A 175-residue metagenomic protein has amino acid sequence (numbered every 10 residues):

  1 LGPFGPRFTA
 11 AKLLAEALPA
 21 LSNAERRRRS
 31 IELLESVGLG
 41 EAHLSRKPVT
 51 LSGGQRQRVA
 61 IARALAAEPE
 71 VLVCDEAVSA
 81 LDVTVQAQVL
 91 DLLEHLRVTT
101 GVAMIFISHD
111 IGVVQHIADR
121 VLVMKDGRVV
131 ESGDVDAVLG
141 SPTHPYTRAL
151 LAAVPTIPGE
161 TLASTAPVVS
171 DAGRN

Functional and structural regions predicted by a protein language model:
P6-P19: Q-loop/switch helix immediately C-terminal to the Walker
E25-A42, L151-A152: Conserved ABC ATPase "signature" region
K47-L51, Q55: Conserved ABC ATPase signature
E68: Conserved catalytic motifs of ABC-family nucleotide-binding domains
V114-H116: A short, surface-exposed alpha-helical micro-motif characterized by mixed small hydrophobic and charged/polar residues
V129-G133: ABC ATPase "signature
D134-N175: Short catalytic/signature loops enriched in Gly
